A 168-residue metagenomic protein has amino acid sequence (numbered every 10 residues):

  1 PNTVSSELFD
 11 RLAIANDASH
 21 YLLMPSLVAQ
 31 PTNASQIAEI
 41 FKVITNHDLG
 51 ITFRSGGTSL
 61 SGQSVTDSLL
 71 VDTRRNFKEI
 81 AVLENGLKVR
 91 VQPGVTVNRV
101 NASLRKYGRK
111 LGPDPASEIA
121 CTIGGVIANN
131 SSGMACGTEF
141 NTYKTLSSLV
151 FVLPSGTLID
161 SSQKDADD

Functional and structural regions predicted by a protein language model:
P1-K42, G56-L87, A116, E139: N-terminal flexible segment immediately upstream of the FAD-binding catalytic core in FAD-dependent oxidoreductases
H47-L49, Y107: Helix C-cap/helix->beta junction micro-motif
I51-R54: ATP-grasp fold ATP-binding core
E79-L83, L87-D168: FAD-binding subdomain of flavoenzyme oxidoreductases
